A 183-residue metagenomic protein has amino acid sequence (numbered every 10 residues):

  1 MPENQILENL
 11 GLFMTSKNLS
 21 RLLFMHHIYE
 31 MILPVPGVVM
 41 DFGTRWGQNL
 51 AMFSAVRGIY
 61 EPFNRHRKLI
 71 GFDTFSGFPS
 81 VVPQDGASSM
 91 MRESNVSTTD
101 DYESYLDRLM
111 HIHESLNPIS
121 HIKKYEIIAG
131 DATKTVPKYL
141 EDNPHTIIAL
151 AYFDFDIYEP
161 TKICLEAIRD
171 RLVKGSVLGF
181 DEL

Functional and structural regions predicted by a protein language model:
P2-S16, L33, G37-L183: S-adenosylmethionine/decaboxylated-SAM
N18, L22-M25, L50: Short alpha-helical patches at coil-to-helix transitions and adjacent helical residues in well-structured domains
L22-V35: Conserved alpha-helix/loop element of class I SAM-dependent methyltransferases that forms part of the SAM/SAH-binding
